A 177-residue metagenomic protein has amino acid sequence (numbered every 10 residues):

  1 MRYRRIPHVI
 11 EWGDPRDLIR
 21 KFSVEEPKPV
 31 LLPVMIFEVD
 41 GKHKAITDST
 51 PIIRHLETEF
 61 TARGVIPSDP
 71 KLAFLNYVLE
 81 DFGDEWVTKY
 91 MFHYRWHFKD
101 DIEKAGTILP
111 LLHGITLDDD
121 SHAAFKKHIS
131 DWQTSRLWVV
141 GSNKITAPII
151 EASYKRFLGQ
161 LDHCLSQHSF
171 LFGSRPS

Functional and structural regions predicted by a protein language model:
R2-H122, L171: GST-like domain detector, emphasizing the conserved glutathione-binding G-site in the N-terminal thioredoxin-like
K89-S177: GST-like fold's C-terminal all-alpha helical module
